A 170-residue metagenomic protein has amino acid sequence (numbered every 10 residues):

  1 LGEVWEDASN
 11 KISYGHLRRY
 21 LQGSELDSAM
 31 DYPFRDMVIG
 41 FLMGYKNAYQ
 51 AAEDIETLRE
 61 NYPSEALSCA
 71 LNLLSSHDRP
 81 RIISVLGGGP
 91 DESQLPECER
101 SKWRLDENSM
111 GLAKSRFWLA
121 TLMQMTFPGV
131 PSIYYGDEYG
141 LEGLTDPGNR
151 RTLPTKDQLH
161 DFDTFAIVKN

Functional and structural regions predicted by a protein language model:
L1-A70, G140-N170: Active-site-proximal helices and loops of the catalytic beta/alpha 8
V4, V38-I39, I55, I83-V85 (+4 more regions): Extended aliphatic helical segments
S13-S28, N72-W103, T121-L122, F127-F162: Aromatic/acidic polysaccharide-binding cleft in carbohydrate-active enzymes
F34-D36, L112, R116-A120, Q124: A short, hydrophobic secondary-structure junction motif
Y45-L58, E92-F117: Aromatic-anchored helix/helix-loop segment that forms the rim or "lid" of small-molecule/cofactor binding pockets
